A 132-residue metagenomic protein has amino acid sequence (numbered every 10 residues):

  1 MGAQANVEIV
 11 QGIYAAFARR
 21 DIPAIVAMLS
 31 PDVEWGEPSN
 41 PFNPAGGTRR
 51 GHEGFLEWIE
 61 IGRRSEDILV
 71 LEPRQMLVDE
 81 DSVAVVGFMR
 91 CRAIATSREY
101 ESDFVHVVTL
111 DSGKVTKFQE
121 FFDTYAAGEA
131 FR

Functional and structural regions predicted by a protein language model:
M1-G2, E60-R132: A beta-strand edge to alpha-helix "cap/lid" segment located at domain peripheries
M1-P31, E129-R132: Short, low-complexity N-terminal intrinsically disordered segments enriched in polar/charged residues
Q4, R49-H52, S102: Short, conserved loop/turn and helix-capping segments at secondary-structure boundaries that abut family-defining
V10-I13, I25-V26, V33, G51 (+4 more regions): Hydrophobic pocket/interface hotspot
V10-R20, N43-G46, G62-S65, V86-F88: Short, mixed-charge, low-aromatic patches
A24, S30-E80: A solvent-exposed, acidic/Ser-Thr-rich amphipathic alpha-helical stretch
